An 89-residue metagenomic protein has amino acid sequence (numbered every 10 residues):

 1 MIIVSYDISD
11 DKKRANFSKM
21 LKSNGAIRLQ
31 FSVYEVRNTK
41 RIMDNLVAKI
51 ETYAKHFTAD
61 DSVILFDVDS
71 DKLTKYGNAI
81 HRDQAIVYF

Functional and structural regions predicted by a protein language model:
M1-R41: Extended, hydrophobic alpha-helical segments
K22-S23, L46-A48, V63, D83: Short, charged/polar low-complexity linear motifs in solvent-exposed/disordered segments
R28, Y34, L46, E51 (+1 more regions): Juxtamembrane helix-loop transition sites at the ends of transmembrane segments in multi-pass membrane proteins
S32, K40-A48, D69-G77: Short amphipathic alpha-helical patches
V36-D60: Short, intrinsically disordered low-complexity segments
A54-F89: C-terminal structural segments of small proteins and small subunits
